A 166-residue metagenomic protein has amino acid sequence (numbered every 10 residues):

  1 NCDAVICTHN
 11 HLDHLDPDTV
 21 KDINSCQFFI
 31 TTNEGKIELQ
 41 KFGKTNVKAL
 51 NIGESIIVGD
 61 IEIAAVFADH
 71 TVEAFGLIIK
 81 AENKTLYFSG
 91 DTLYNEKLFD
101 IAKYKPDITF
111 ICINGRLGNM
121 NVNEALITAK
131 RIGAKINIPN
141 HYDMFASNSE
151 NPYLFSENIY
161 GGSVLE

Functional and structural regions predicted by a protein language model:
N1, D18, A49-K103, R116-L117 (+1 more regions): Core dinuclear metal-dependent hydrolase active-site scaffold
N1-T31, K103-F110: Active-site metal-binding motif and surrounding structural segment of the metallo-beta-lactamase
C7, A64-V66, I111, P139: Redox-cofactor binding/interface segments in oxidoreductases and associated redox assembly factors
H14, I37-K41, K97: Phosphate- and divalent-cation-binding pockets in alpha/beta enzyme and binding domains that engage nucleotide-derived
C26-E34, I136-H141: Short internal beta-strands
T31-E38, N51-E54: Short, polar loop motifs at secondary-structure junctions
G43-S55, D100, E124-E166: Binuclear metal-ion centers of metallo-dependent hydrolases, dominated by the metallo-beta-lactamase
I79-K135, N140-N148: Metallo-beta-lactamase
